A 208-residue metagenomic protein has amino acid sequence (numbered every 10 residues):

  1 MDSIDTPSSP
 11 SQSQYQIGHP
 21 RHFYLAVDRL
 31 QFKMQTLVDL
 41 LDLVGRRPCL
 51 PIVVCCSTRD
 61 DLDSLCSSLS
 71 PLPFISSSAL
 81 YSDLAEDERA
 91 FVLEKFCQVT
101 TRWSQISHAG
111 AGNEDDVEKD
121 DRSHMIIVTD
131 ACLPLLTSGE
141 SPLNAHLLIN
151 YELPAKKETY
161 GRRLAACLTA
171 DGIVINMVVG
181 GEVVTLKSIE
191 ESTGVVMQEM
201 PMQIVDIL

Functional and structural regions predicted by a protein language model:
S9-F74, F91, K95-Q105, A109-G112 (+1 more regions): Conserved interdomain hinge at the start of the Helicase C-terminal
D42-C49, S70, F74, A85 (+8 more regions): Short amphipathic alpha-helices and their capping/turn residues within compact interaction modules
C55-D60, S77-F91, H108-G112, T129-L135 (+1 more regions): Conserved helicase motor
L62-L65, E86-F91, L135-S138, K156-Y160 (+1 more regions): Switch/connector loops and helix/strand junctions flanking conserved nucleotide-binding motifs in nucleotide-processing
K95-L135: Conserved two-lobed SF2 helicase motor
D121, R162-I207: Conserved segment of the helicase C-terminal RecA-like domain
S138-E152, G172-N176: A short beta-strand element within the Helicase C-terminal
